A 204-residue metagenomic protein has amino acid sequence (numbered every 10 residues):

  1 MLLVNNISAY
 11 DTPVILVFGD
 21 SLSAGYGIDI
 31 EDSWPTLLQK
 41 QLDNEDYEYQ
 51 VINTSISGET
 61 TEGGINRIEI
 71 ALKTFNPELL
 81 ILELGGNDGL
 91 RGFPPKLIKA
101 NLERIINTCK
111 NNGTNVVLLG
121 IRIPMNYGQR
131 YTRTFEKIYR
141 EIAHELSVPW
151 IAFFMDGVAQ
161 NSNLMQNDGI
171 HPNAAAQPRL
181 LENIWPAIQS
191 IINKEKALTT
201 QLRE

Functional and structural regions predicted by a protein language model:
M1-L2: Bacterial N-terminal signal peptides
N5, A9, P13, A152 (+1 more regions): Short, well-ordered helical secondary-structure segments
N6-S57, I68-N76: Serine-esterase "nucleophile elbow" of acetyl-processing enzymes
A24, T60, M125: Flexible, glycine-rich phosphate/dinucleotide-binding loops and adjacent beta-alpha linkers at cofactor/substrate
G27, I52-T60, G89-F93, G169: Acidic/histidine-rich helix-loop elements that form or flank divalent-metal/phosphate-binding sites at the catalytic
I65-E204: Alpha-helical cap/lid subdomain in secreted, periplasmic, or secretory-pathway luminal O-acyl-processing enzymes
